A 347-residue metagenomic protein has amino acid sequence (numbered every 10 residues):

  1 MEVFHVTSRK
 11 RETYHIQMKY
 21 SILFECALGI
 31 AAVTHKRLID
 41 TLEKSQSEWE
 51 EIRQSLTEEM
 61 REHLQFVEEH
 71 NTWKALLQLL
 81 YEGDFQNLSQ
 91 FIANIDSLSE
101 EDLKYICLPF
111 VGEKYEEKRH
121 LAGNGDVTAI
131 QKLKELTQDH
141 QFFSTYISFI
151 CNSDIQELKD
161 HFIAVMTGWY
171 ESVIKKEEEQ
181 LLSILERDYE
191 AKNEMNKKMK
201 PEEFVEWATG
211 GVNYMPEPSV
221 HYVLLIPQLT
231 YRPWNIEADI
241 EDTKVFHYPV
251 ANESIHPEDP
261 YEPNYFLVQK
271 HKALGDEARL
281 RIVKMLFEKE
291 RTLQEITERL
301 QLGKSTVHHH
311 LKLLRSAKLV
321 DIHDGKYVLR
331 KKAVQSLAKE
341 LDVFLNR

Functional and structural regions predicted by a protein language model:
M1-E217: N-terminal, charged low-complexity regulatory/assembly segments
K44, P263, A333: Short acidic-hydrophobic sequence patches enriched in Asp/Glu that either
S47, L302, L329-K332: A structural signal for alpha-helical segments
P216-P218, L224-K326, R347: Extended mid-to-C-terminal alpha-helical interaction segments
K331-R347: Conserved segment of winged-helix/HTH DNA-binding domains
